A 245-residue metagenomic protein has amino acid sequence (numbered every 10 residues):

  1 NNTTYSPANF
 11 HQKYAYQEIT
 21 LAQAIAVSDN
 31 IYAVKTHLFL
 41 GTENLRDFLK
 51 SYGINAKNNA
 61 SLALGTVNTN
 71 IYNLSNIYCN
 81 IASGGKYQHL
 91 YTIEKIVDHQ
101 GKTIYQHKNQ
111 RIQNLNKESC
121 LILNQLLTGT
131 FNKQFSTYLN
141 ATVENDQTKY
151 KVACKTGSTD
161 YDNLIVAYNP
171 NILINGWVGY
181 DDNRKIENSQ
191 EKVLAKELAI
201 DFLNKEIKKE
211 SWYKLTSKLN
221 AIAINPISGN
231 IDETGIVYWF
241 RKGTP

Functional and structural regions predicted by a protein language model:
N1-L45, N59, Y87, H99-G129: Conserved catalytic neighborhood of penicillin-recognizing serine enzymes
N2-K13, G41-Y78, G85, T92: Mid-domain, small-residue-enriched loop/turn segments at the edges of structured enzyme/sensor domains
K35, A63, K95: Conserved beta-strand positions that form and line the central face of beta-propeller blades
N70-N76, N80-P245: A penicillin-recognizing enzyme superfamily signal
